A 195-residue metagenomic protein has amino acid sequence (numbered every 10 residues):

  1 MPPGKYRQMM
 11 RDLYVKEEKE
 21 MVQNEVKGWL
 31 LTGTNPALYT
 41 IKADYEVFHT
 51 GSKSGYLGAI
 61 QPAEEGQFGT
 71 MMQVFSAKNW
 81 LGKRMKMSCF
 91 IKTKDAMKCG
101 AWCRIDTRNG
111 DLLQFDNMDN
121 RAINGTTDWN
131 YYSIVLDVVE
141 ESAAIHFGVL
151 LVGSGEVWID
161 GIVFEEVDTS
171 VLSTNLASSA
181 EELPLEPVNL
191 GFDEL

Functional and structural regions predicted by a protein language model:
P2-L195: Extracellular and organelle-lumenal recognition/adhesion modules and their flexible linkers in secreted
